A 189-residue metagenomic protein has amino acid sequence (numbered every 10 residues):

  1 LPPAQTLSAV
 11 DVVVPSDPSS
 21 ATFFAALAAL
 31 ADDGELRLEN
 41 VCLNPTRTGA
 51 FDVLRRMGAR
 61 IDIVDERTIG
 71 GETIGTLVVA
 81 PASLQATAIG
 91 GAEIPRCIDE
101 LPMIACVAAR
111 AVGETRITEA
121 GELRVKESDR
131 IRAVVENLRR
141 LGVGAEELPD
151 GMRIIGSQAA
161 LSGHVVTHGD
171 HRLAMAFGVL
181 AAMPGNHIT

Functional and structural regions predicted by a protein language model:
L1-T189: Short, structured segments at the rim of ligand-binding sites
